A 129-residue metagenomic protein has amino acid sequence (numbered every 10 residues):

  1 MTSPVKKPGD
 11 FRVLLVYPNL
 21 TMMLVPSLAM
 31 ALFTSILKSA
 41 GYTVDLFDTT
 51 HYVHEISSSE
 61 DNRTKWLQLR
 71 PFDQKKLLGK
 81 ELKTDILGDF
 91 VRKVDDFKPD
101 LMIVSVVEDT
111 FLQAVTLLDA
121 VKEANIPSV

Functional and structural regions predicted by a protein language model:
M1-V129: A short, structured N-terminal alpha-helical element that caps or precedes a catalytic domain
